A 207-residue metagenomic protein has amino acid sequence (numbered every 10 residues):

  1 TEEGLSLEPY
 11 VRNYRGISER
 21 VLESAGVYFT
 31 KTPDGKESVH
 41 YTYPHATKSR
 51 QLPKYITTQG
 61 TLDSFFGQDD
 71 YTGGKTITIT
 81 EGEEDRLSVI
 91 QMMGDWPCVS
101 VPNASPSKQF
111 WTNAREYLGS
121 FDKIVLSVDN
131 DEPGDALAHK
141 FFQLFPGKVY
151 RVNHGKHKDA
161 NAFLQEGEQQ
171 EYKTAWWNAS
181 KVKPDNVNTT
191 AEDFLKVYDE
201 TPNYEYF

Functional and structural regions predicted by a protein language model:
T1-H45, F66-T72, T112, L118-G119 (+1 more regions): TOPRIM metal-binding catalytic domain and adjacent DNA-binding surface shared by DnaG-type primases
V11-R12, E81, V89, L126 (+1 more regions): Terminal peptide-recognition signature
T30-S120, A138: Phosphate-handling DNA/RNA-contact segment within nucleic-acid enzymes
T78-I79, F121-P133, N153: Acidic beta-strand-to-loop metal/phosphate-binding motif
D95-P97, Q143-N153: Structural alpha-beta junctions
V101-S107, N130, H154-K156: Short, acidic/turn-prone active-site loops that include or flank metal/cofactor- and phosphate-binding residues
T112-Y117, L126-F142: Mg2+-dependent endonuclease catalytic cores in nucleic-acid-processing enzymes, primarily RNase H-like
G155-N186: C-terminal functional segments of enzyme domains
